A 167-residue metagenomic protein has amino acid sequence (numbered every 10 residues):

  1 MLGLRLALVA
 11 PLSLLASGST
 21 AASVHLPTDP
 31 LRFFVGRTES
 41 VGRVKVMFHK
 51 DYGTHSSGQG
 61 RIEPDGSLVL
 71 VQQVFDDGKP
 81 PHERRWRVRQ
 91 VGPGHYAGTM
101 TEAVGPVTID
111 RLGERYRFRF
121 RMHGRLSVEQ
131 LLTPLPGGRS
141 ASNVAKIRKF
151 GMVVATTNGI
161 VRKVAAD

Functional and structural regions predicted by a protein language model:
M1-R5: Positively charged n-region of N-terminal signal peptides that target proteins for export
A7-L15: Bacterial N-terminal signal peptides
L15-S23: Bacterial Sec-dependent signal peptides at the C-terminal "C-region" and cleavage site
S23-R37, R87, P136: N-terminal helix-cap/turn-to-beta initiation motif at the start of protein domains
F34-G42, S142-N143: A short, Trp-centered hydrophobic/proline-enriched beta-strand micro-motif
V41-H123, S127-T133, K149, T156 (+1 more regions): Central antiparallel beta-sheet cores of small beta-barrel/beta-sandwich binding domains
P136-D167: Glycine-rich, aromatic-bearing surface loops/beta-hairpins
